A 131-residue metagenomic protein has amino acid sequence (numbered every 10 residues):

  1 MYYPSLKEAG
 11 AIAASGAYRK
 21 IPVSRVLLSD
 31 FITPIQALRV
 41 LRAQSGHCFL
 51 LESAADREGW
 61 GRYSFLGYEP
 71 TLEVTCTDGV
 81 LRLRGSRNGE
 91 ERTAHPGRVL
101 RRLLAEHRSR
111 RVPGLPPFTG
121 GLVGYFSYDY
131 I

Functional and structural regions predicted by a protein language model:
M1-I131: Signature of the chorismate-utilizing enzyme
